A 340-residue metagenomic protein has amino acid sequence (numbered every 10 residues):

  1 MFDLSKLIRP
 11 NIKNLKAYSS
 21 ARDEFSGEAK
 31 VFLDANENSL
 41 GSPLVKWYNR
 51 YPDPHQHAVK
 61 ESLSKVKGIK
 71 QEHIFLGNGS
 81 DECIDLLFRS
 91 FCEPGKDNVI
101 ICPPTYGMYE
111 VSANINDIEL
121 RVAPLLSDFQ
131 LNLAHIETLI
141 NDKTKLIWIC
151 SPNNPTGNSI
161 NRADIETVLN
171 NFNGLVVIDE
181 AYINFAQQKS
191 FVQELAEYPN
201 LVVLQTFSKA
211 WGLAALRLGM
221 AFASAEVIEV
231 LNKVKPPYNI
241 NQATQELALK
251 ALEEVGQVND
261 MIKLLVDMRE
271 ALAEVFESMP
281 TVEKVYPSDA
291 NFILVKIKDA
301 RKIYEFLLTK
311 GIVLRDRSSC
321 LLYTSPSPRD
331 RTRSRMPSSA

Functional and structural regions predicted by a protein language model:
M1-A58, S62-K65: N-terminal "arm"/small-domain region of PLP-dependent enzymes with the aminotransferase-like
K60-D97, N116: Phosphate-binding glycine-rich loop
K70-I74, G95-N98, K143, E180 (+1 more regions): Short acidic capping loops at alpha-helix termini that bridge into adjacent secondary structure
S90-S112: Conserved PLP-anchoring active-site segment centered on the Schiff-base-forming lysine
N114, L133-D142, P155-V176, E180-A210: Active-site pre-lysine segment of PLP-dependent enzymes
N200-S278, K284-V285: PLP-dependent aminotransferase class I/II
L265-V266, S278-K310: Conserved PLP-binding catalytic core of the aspartate aminotransferase-like
Y323-T332: Conserved small/polar residues in nucleotide/adenosyl-binding loops
